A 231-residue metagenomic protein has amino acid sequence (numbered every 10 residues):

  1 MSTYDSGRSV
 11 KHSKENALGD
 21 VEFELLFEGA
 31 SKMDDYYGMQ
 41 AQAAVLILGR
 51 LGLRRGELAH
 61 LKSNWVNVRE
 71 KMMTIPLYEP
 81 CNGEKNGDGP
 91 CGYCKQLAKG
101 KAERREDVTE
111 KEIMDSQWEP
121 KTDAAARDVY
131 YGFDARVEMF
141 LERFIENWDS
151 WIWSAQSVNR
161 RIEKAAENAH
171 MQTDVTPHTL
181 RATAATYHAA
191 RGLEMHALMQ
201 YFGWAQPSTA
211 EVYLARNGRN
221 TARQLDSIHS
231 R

Functional and structural regions predicted by a protein language model:
M1-E15, L97, H229-R231: C-terminal secondary-structure termini that scaffold catalytic or DNA-interacting sites
T3-Y4, N16, D20-R55, R231: Basic, Lys/Arg- and aromatic-enriched nucleic-acid-binding interface segment
F23, G132-Q172: Active-site/catalytic core of tyrosine-dependent DNA strand-transfer enzymes
Q40, S154-N159, E163, Q172-G192: Short basic/aromatic active-site micro-motif
I47-H60, C91, R191-L193, W204: A short, glycine-centered helix-capping/turn motif at helix boundaries that positions DNA-contacting or catalytic
H60-M139: Conserved tyrosine-mediated DNA breakage-rejoining catalytic core shared by Y-recombinases
V66-V68, L193-V212: Short, polar N-cap/turn motifs at the start of nucleic acid-interacting alpha helices
E79-C81, F202-S227: Catalytic-site neighborhood detector that most strongly recognizes the C-terminal catalytic loop/helix of tyrosine
